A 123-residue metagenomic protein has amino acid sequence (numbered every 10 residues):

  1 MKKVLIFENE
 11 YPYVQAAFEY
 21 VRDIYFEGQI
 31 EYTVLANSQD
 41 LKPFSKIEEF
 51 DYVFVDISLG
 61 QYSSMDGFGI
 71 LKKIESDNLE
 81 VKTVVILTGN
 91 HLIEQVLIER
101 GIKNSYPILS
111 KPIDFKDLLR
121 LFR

Functional and structural regions predicted by a protein language model:
F7-N9, L35-N37, V53: Conserved sequence signature across two-component system core domains
Y11-A36: Two-component/phosphorelay signaling modules centered on CheY-like receiver
P12, V34-L41, S64-G67: Helix N-cap/capping motif at the beta->alpha junctions
K46-E48, K73-K82: Conserved phosphotransfer cores of two-component systems
F54-E75: Conserved phosphotransfer microenvironments
E80-Q95: A short, hydrophobic beta-strand element within the central beta-sheet of small alpha/beta folds
E99-P107: As written
S110-F122: C-terminal output helix
